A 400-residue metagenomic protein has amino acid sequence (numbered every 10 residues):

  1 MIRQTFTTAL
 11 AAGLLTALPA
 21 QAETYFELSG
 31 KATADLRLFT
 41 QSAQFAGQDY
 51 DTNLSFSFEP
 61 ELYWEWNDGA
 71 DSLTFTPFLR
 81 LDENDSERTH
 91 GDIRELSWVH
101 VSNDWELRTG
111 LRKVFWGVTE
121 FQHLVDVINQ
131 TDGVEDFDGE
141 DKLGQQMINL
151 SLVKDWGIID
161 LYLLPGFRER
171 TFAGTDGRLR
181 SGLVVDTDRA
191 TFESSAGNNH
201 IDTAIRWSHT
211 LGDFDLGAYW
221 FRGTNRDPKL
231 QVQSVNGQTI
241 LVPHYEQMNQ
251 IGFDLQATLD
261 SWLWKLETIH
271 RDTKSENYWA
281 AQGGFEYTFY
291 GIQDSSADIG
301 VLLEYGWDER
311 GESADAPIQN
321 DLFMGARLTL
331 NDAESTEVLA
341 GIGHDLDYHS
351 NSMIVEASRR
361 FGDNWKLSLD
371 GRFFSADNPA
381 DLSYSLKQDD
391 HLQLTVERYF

Functional and structural regions predicted by a protein language model:
F26, L62-W66, V99-S102, L111 (+11 more regions): Residue-level signature of outer-membrane beta-barrel architecture
G30-A32, F75-P77, T109, L150 (+10 more regions): Membrane-embedded beta-strand positions of outer-membrane beta-barrel proteins
A34-L38, S42, A70-E83, R94 (+5 more regions): Transmembrane beta-strand segments that form the barrel wall of outer-membrane beta-barrel proteins
Q48-F58, T89-R94, K142-Q146, V153 (+8 more regions): Residues that define the transmembrane beta-barrel architecture of outer-membrane proteins
Y63-L179, G212, A376: Outer membrane beta-barrel
D68-L73, W105-L107, W156-I159, D213-L216 (+4 more regions): Repeated loop/turn-to-beta-strand initiation elements of outer-membrane beta-barrel proteins
L150, F285, F373, L386-F400: Outer-membrane beta-barrel "beta-signal"
L259-L346: Detector for outer-membrane/organellar transmembrane beta-barrel domains, recognizing the amphipathic beta-strand
